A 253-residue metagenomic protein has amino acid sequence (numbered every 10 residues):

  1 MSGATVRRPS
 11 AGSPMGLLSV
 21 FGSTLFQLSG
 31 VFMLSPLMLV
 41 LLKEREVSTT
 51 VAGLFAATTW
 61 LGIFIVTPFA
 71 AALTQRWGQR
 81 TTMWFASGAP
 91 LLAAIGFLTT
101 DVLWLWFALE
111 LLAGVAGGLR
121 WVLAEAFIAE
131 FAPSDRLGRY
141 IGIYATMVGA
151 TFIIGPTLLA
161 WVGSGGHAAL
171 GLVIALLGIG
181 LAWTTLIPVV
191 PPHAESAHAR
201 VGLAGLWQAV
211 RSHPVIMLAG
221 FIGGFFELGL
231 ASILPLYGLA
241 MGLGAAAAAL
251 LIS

Functional and structural regions predicted by a protein language model:
S2-P14, V189-L218: Juxtamembrane intracellular "pre-TM" segments in multi-pass secondary transporters
A11-W60, H213-G220, E227-M241, A245-A248: Helix-loop boundary and gating motifs at the non-cytosolic
V20, W104-E110, I216: Short hydrophobic/alpha-helical segments at membrane-entry points of transmembrane helices in Major Facilitator
W60-P68, F152-I153: Residue-level signature of mid-helix packing/kink "hotspots" within the transmembrane helices of 12-pass Major
V66-G78, G163: Helix-to-loop junctions at the C-terminal end of transmembrane segments in multipass secondary transporters
T82-I95, I174: Structural signature of the two symmetry-related core transmembrane helices
L119-A132: Intracellular juxtamembrane helix-capping segments at the cytosolic ends of symmetry-related transmembrane helices
L170-T185: Symmetry-related core transmembrane helices of the 12-TM Major Facilitator Superfamily/SLC fold
